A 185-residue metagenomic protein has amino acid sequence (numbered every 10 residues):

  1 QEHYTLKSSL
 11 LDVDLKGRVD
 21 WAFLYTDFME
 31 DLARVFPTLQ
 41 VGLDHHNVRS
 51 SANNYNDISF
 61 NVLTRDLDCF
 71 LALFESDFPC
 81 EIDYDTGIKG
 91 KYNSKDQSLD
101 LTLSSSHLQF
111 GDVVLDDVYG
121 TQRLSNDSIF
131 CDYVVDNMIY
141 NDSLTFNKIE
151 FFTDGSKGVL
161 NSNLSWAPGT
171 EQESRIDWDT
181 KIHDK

Functional and structural regions predicted by a protein language model:
Q1-K185: Interface amphipathic segments
